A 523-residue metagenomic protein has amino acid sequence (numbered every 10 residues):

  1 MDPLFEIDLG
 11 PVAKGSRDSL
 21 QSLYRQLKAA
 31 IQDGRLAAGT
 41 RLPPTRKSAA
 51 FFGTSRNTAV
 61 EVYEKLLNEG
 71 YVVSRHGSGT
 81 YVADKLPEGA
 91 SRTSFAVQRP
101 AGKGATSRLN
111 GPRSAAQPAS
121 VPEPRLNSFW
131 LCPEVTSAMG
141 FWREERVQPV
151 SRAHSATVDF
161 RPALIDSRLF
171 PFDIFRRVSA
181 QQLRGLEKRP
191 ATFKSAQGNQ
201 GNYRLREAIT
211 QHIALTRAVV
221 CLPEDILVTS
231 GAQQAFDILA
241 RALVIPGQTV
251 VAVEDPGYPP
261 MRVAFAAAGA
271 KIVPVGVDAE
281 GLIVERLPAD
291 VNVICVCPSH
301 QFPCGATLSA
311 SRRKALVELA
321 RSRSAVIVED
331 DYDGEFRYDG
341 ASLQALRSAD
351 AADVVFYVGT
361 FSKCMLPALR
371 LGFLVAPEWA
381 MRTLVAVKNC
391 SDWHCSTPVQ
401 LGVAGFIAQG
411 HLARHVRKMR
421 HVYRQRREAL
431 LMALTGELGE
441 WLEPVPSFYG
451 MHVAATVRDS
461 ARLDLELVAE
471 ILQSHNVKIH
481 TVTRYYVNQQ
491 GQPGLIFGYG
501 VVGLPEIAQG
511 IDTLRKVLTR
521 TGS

Functional and structural regions predicted by a protein language model:
M1-A180, G201, V385, N389-S396 (+9 more regions): N-terminal basic, amphipathic alpha-helical segments
I165, P298-F302, K363: Short glycine-rich anion-binding loops that position phosphate/pyrophosphate groups of nucleotides and phosphorylated
F175, A351-D353, G359-H421: Conserved core segment of the aminotransferase class I/II
S179-R323, G334-F336, A341-A349, Y423 (+2 more regions): Conserved core of the PLP fold type I
C221, V250, D255-A264, L316 (+9 more regions): A generic "structured core" feature
F361, W441, V482-V487: Short, solvent-exposed loop/turn elements at beta->coil junctions and helix N-caps that rim active or binding pockets
